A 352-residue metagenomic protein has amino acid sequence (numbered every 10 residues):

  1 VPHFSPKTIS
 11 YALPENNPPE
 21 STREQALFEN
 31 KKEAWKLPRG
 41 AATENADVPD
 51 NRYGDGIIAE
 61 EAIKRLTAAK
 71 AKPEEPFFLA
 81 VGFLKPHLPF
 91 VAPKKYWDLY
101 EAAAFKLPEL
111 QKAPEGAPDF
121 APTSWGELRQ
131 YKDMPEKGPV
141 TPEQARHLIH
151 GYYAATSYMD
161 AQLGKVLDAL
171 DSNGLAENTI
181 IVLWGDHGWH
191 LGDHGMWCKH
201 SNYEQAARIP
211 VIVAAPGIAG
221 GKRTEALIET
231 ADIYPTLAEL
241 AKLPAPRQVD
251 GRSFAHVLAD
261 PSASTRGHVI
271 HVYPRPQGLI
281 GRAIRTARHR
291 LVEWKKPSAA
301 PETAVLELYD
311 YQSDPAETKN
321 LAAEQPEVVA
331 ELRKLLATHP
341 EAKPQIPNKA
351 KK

Functional and structural regions predicted by a protein language model:
V1-H3, E75, K85-A92, L99 (+5 more regions): Short catalytic/ligand-binding loop motif for oxyanion handling, primarily in non-cytosolic enzymes, centered on
V1-P49, K199, G281: Catalytic-site neighborhoods of secreted/periplasmic enzymes that process anionic sulfate/phosphate groups
P2-E24, G54-P114, M159, D171-I180 (+2 more regions): Active-site regions of oxyanion-processing enzymes, predominantly non-cytosolic
F4, T8-A12, P18-P19, K70 (+6 more regions): C-terminal cap/loop subdomain of S1 sulfatases and analogous C-terminal strand-loop tails that border
N45-Y53, T141-A154, C198, I218-I228 (+2 more regions): Active-site rim elements
P76-F83, Y152, T156-M159, L163 (+4 more regions): Beta-strand elements within well-structured catalytic alpha/beta cores of enzymes that handle phosphate/sulfate esters
P89-K94, A169-K222, E229: Histidine-centered active-site microenvironments of extracellular/periplasmic hydrolases and transferases
G126-H147, A155, M159, Q277-I280 (+4 more regions): Long, internal low-complexity/basic segments
